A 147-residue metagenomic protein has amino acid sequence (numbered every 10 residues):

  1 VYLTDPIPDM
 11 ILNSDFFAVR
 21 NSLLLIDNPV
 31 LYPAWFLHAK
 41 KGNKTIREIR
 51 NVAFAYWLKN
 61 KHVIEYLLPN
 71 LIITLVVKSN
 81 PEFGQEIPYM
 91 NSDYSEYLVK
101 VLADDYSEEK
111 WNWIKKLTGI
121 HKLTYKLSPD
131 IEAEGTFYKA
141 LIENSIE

Functional and structural regions predicted by a protein language model:
Y2-E147: Glycosyltransferase-associated regions of secretory-pathway enzymes, highlighting luminal stem/catalytic domains
